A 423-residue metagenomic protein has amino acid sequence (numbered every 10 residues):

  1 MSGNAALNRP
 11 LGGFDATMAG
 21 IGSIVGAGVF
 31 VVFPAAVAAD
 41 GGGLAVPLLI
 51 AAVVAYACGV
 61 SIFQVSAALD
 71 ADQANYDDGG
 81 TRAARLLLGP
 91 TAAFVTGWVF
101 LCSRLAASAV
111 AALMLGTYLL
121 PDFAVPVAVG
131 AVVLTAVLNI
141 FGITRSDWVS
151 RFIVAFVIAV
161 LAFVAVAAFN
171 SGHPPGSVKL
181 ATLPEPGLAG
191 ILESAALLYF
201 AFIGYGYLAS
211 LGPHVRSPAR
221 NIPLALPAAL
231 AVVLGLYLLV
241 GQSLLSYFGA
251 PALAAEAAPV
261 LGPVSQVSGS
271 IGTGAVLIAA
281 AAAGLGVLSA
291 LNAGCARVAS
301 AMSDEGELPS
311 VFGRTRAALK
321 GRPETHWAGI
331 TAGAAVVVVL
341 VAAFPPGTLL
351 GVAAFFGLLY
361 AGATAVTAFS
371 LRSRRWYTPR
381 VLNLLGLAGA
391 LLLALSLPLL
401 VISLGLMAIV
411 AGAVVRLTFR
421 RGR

Functional and structural regions predicted by a protein language model:
M1-P34, A38-G43, A55-Y56, V60 (+4 more regions): Membrane-interface "cap" regions at the ends of multi-pass membrane proteins
S2-N8, A45, L49, P126 (+1 more regions): Helix-loop-helix junctions that connect adjacent transmembrane segments in multi-pass membrane transporters
A19-G28, L87, V154-A168, A228-Y237 (+1 more regions): Small-residue-rich segments of transmembrane alpha-helices in multi-pass membrane proteins, especially helix faces
V29-F33, A111-A112, L138-T144, I271-G272 (+2 more regions): Transmembrane helix-loop junctions in multi-pass membrane proteins
Y56-V132, V137-I140, A280-A301, V339-A363: Hydrophobic transmembrane alpha-helices that form the core helical bundles of multi-pass secondary transporters
D78-G89, P227-L291, L308-P346: TM-loop-TM module centered on a large, flexible mid-protein loop between adjacent transmembrane helices in multi-pass
G116-L119, F123-P174, E185-P186, L226-L230 (+3 more regions): Membrane-interface loop-to-helix entry segments
L308-R316, G362-T378: Alpha-helical transmembrane segments
